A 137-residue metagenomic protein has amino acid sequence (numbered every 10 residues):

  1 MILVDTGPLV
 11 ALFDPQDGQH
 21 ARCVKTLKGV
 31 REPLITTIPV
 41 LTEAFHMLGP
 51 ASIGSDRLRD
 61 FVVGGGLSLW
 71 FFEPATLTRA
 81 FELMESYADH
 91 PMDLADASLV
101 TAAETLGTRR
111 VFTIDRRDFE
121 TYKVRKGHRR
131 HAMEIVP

Functional and structural regions predicted by a protein language model:
M1-T36, L48-D60, R125, R129: Short, well-structured N-terminal submotif of metal-dependent ribonuclease cores
I2-D5, T36, M92-L94, D115 (+1 more regions): Histidine- and aromatic-rich ligand-binding microenvironments
G7-P8, P39, A75, R117: Alpha-helix/helix-capping structural signal
L41, F61-G65: Short linear capping/connector segments at secondary-structure termini
L67-S68, M133: Short, conserved active-site loop motifs that form the nucleotide-linked donor/cofactor pocket
S68-I114: Active-site neighborhoods of divalent-metal-dependent phosphate/nucleic-acid chemistry enzymes
G107-P137: Acidic, PIN/NYN-like endoribonuclease modules and their adjacent C-terminal/linker elements
